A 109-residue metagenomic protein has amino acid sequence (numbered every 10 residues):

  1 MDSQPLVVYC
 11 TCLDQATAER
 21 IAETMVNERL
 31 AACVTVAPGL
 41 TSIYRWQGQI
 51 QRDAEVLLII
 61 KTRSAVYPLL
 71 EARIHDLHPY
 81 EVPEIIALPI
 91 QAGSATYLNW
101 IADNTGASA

Functional and structural regions predicted by a protein language model:
M1-A109: Positively charged, small/polar-rich N-terminal and surface patches that mediate targeting and assembly and bind
